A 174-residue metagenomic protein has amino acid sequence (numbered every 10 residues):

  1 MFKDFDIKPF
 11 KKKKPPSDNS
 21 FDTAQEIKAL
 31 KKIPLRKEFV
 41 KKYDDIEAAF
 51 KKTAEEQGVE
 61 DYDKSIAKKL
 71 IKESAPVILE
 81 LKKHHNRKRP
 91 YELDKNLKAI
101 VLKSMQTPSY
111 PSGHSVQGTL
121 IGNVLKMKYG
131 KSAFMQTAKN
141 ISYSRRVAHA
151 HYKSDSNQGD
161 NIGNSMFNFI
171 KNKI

Functional and structural regions predicted by a protein language model:
M1-H151: Hydrophobic alpha-helical bundle signature of multipass membrane enzymes
N140-K171: Interfacial helix-loop-helix junctions of multi-pass membrane proteins
